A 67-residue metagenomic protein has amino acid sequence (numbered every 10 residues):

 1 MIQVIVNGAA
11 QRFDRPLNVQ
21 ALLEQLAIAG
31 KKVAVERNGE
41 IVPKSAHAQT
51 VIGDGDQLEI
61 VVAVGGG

Functional and structural regions predicted by a protein language model:
M1-G66: Ubiquitin-like/PB1-type beta-grasp interaction modules and other compact soluble beta-rich domains
